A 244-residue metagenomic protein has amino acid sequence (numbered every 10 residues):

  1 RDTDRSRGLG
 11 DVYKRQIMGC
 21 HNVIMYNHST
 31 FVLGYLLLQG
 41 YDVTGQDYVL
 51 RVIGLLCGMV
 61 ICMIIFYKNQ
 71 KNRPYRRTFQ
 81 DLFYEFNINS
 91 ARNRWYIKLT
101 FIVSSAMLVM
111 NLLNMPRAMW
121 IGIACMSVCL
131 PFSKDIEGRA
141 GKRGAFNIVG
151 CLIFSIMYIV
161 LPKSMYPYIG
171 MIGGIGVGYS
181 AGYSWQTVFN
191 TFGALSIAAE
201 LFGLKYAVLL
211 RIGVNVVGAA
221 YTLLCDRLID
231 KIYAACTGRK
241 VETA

Functional and structural regions predicted by a protein language model:
D2-Y13: Single conserved hydrophobic/aromatic residue that forms the stacking wall/gate of nucleotide- or nucleobase-binding
R7, V49-G54, R94-K98, I102 (+7 more regions): Alpha-helical transmembrane segments of integral membrane proteins
D11-V43, M59, M115-S133, M171-L223: Pore- and pathway-forming membrane helices of multi-pass small-molecule/ion transporters and channels
D47-I64: Alpha-helical transmembrane segments
Y67-R77, R227-V241: Membrane-interface capping segments at transmembrane-helix boundaries
Q70-N93: Flexible interhelical linker loops that connect adjacent transmembrane helices in multi-pass membrane transporters
N87-N111: Selected transmembrane alpha-helices and immediately adjacent juxtamembrane segments of polytopic inner-membrane
S104-L161: Transmembrane helical segments that form the transport core of multi-pass membrane transport proteins
